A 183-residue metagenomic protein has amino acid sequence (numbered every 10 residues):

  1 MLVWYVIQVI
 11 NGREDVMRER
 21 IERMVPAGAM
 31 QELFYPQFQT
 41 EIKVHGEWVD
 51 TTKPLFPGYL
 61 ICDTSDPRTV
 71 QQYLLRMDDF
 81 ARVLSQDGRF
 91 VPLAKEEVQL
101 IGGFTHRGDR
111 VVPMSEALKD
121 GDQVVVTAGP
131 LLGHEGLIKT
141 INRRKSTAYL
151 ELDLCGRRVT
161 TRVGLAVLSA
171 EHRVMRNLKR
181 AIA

Functional and structural regions predicted by a protein language model:
M1-Q123, L137, K145, Y149-A183: Acidic-enriched and Gly/Ser
G129-L131, I141-S146: Short, conserved beta-turn/loop elements at beta-strand boundaries and strand-helix junctions
